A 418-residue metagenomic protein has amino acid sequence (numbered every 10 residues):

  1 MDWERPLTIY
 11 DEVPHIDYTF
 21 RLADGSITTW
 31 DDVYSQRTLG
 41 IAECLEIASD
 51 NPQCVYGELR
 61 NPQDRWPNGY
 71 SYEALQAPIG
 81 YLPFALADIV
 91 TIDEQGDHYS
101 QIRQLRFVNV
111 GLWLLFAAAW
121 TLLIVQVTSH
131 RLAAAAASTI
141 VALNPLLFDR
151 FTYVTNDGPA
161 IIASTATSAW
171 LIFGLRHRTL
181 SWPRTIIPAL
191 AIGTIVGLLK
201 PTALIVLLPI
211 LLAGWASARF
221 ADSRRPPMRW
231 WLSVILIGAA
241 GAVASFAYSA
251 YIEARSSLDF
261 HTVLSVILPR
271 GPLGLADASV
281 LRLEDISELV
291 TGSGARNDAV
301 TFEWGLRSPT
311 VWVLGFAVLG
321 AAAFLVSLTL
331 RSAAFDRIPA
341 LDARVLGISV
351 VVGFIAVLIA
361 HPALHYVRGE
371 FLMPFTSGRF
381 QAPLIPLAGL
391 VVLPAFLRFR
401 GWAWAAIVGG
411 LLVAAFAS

Functional and structural regions predicted by a protein language model:
A23-R106: Interfacial juxtamembrane loops and adjacent helix segments that form the catalytic/substrate-binding surfaces
G96-Y99, W120-L143: Transmembrane-helix signature of polytopic, membrane-embedded enzymes that assemble or transfer cell-envelope glycans
S100-V127, A166: Transmembrane-helix motifs of polytopic, lipid-linked glycan transferases
A119, P159-T179, I192-G193, L387-A388: Specific aromatic-rich, kink-prone transmembrane helix
L146-A160: Short acidic/glycine- and proline-prone juxtamembrane loop motifs at membrane-interface regions of multi-pass membrane
R176, V206-A242, L330: Perimembrane helix-loop-helix junctions
R184-P201, V206-L212: Membrane-interface alpha helices of multi-pass inner-membrane proteins
A247-S332: Membrane-lumen/periplasm interface segments of multi-pass, membrane-embedded glycan/lipid transferases
